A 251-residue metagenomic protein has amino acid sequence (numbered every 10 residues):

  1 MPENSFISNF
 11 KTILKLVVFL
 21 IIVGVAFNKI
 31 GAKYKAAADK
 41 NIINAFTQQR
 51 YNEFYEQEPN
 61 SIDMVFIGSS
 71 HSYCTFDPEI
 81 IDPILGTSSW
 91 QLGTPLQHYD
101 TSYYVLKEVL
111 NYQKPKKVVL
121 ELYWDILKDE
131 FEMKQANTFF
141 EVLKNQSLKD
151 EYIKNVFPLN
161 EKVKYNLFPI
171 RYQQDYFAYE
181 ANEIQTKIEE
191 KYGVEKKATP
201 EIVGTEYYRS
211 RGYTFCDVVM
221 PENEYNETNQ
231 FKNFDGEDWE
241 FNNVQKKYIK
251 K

Functional and structural regions predicted by a protein language model:
M1-K11: N-terminal Lys/Arg-rich, disordered targeting/topogenic segments
K11-A32: Hydrophobic membrane-insertion alpha-helices, especially the h-region of bacterial N-terminal signal peptides
A32-E53: Alpha-helical transmembrane signal-anchor/signal-peptide segments
K40-A45, I67-G68, T94-H98, E240-F241: Short, flexible loop segments at the rims of nucleotide/cofactor-binding pockets, characterized by
Q48-F76: Short extracytoplasmic
Q49-Y55, V244-K251: A short, well-structured juxtamembrane/interface segment
I67, H71-P158: Membrane-embedded segments
T138-K250: Secreted/periplasmic serine-hydrolase-like ester/acetyl group-modifying domain
